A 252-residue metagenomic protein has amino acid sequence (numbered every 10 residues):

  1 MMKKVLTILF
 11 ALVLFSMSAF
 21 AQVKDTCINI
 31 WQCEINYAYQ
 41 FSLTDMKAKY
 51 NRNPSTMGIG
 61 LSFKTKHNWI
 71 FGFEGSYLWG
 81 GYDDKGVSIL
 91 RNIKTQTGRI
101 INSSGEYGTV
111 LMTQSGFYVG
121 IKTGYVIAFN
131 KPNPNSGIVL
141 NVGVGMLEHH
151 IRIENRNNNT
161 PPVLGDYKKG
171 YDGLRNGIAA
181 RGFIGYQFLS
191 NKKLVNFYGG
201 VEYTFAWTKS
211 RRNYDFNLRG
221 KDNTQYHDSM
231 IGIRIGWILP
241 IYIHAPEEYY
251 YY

Functional and structural regions predicted by a protein language model:
A21-E74, G236, P240, Y252: Short glycine/proline- and aromatic-enriched beta-strand/turn motifs that initiate or cap beta-hairpins
Q22-W31, N68, F129-G137, S190-F197 (+1 more regions): Short loop/turn motifs that connect adjacent beta-strands in outer-membrane beta-barrel proteins
W31, S55-I59, F117-I121, I138 (+2 more regions): Hydrophobic, lipid-facing positions within transmembrane beta-strands of outer-membrane proteins
C33-Y37, F73-G75, I121-T123, L140-V144 (+3 more regions): Membrane-embedded beta-strand positions of outer-membrane beta-barrel proteins
Y37-L43, Y77-G81, Y125-I127, V144-H150 (+3 more regions): Transmembrane beta-strands of outer-membrane beta-barrel pores
D45-Y50, G81-G116, H149-G177, T208-G232: Extracellular/periplasm-exposed beta-strand and loop segments of Gram-negative cell-envelope proteins, dominated by
S62-K66, G124-N130, G185-N191, G236-P240: Structural signature of outer-membrane beta-barrel channels/translocons
G182, F188-Y252: Predominantly the C-terminal beta-signal and adjacent terminal strand-loop region of outer-membrane beta-barrel
